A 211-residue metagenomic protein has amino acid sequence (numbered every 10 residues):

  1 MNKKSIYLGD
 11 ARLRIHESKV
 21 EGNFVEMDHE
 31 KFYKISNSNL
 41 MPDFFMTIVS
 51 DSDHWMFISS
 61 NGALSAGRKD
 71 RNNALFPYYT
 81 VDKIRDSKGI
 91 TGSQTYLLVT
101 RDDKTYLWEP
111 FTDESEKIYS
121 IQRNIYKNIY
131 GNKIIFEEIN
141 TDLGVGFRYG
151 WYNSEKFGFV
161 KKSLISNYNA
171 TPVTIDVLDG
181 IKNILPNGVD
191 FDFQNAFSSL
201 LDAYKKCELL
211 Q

Functional and structural regions predicted by a protein language model:
M1-Q211: Anionic coordination/interaction segments
